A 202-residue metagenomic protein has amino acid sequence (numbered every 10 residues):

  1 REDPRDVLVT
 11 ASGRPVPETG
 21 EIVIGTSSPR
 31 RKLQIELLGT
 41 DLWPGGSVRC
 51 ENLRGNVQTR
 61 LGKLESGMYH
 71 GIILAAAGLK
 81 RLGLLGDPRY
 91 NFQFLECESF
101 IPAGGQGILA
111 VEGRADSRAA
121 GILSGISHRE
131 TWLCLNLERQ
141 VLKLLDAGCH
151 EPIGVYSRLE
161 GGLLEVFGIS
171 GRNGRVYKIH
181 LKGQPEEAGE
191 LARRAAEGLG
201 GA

Functional and structural regions predicted by a protein language model:
R1-V48, L109: A conserved helix-loop-strand patch within extracytoplasmic ligand-binding domains of the periplasmic binding
K32, L37-A202: Small-molecule-sensing regulatory modules
